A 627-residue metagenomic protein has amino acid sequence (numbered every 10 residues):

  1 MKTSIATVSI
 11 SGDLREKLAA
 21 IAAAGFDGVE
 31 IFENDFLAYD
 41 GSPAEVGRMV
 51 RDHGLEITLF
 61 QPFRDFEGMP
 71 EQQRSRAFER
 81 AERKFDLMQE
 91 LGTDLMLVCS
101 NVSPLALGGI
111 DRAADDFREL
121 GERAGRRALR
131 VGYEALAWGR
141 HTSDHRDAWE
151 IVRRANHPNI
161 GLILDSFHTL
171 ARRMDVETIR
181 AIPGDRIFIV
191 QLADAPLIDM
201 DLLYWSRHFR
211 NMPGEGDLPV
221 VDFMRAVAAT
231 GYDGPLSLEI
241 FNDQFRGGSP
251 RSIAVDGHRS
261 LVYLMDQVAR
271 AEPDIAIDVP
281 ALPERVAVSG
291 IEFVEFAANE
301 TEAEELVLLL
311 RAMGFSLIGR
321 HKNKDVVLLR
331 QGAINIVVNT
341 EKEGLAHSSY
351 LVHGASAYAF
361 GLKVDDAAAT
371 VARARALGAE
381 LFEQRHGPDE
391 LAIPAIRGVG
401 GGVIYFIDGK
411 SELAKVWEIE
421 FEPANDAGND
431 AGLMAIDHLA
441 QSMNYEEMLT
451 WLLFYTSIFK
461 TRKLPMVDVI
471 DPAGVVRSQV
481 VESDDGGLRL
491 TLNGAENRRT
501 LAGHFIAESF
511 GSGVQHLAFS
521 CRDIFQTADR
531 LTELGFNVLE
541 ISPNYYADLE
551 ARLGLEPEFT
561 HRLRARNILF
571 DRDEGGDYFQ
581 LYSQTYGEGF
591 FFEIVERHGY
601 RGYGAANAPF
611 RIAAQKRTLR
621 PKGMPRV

Functional and structural regions predicted by a protein language model:
M1-T93, A254-R285: N-terminal pre-domain/capping segments
T3-T7, V29-I31, I57-P62, M96-V98 (+4 more regions): Hydrophobic faces of well-ordered beta-strands that scaffold small-molecule active sites in alpha/beta enzyme cores
V8-R15, F32-P43, D65-S75, S103-G108 (+4 more regions): Acidic-and-aromatic substrate-binding clefts and catalytic sites of carbohydrate-active enzymes
L14, A23, R270, I275-G319 (+3 more regions): Glyoxalase I/VOC metalloenzyme domain signal
F26, M88-T93, I187, Y232-D233 (+3 more regions): A structural motif
G28-V29, E119-D217: Acidic/histidine-rich catalytic cores of soluble enzymes
V46-F63, A114-R127, V152-H157, L218-F223: Alpha-helix-loop-beta-strand connector modules within alpha/beta enzyme cores
E67-L162, A171, S252, D256 (+3 more regions): Active-site acidic/histidine proton-transfer and metal-coordination neighborhood in alpha/beta enzyme cores
